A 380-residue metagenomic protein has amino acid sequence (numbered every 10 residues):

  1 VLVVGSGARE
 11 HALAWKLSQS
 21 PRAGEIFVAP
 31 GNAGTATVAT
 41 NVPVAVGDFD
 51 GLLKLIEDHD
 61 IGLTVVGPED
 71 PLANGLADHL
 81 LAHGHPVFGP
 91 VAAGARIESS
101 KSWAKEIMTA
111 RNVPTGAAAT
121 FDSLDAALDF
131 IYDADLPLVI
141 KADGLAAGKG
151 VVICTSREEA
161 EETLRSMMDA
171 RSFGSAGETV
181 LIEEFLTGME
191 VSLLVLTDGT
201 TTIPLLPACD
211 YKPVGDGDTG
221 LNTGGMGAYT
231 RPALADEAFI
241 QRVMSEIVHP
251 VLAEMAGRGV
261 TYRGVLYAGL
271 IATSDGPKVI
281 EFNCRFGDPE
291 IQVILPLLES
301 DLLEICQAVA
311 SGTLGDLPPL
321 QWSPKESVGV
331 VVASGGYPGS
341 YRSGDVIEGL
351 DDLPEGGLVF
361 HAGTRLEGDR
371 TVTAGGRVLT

Functional and structural regions predicted by a protein language model:
V1-A93: ATP-binding N-terminal substructure of ATP-dependent carboxylate-amine bond-forming enzymes
S18-P21, G34-A36, D58, F88 (+13 more regions): Solvent-exposed alpha-helices and their adjacent loops that cap or buttress functional pockets in soluble metabolic
N41-D48, A119-S123, C154: Short acidic-hydrophobic, aromatic-tinged amphipathic segments that line or gate anion-handling sites
F88-G150: A conserved helix-loop-beta module that forms one wall/lid of the active-site cleft in ATP-utilizing catalytic domains
G150-Q292: Internal nucleotide-binding/catalytic subdomain
M244-L266, N283-P354, A362-E367: Active-site "cap" helix and flanking loop/linker of ATP-utilizing ligase/carboxylase catalytic domains
G356-T380: Internal helix-turn-beta structural module
